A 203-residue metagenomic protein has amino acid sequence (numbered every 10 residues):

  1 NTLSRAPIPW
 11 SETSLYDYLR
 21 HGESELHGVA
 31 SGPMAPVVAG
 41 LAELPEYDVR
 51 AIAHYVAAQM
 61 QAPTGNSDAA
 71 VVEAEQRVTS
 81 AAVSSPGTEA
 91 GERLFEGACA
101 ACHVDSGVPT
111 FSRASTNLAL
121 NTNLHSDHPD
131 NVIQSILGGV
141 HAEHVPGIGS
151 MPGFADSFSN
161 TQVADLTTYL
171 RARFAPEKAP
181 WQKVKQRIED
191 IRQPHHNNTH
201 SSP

Functional and structural regions predicted by a protein language model:
N1-I8, D17-E46, D105-V108, R113-L124 (+3 more regions): A cross-kingdom feature marking solvent-exposed beta-strand/loop segments within repeated, beta-rich binding/scaffold
I8, H125, P129, D156-V163: Short amphipathic alpha-helix initiation/capping segments at coil-to-helix junctions
E12-L15, D130-V132: A short linear-motif detector with a strong N-terminal bias
T13, E25-A98, P146-F154, F158-P203: Flexible coil segments in periplasmic/lumen-exposed cytochrome c-class electron-transfer proteins
D17, H54, Q134-G138, T168: Generic alpha-helical structural context detector
E75, V83-S112, A119-L120, L124-Q134 (+3 more regions): Sequence/structural segment immediately N-terminal to covalent heme-attachment motifs in c-type and related
